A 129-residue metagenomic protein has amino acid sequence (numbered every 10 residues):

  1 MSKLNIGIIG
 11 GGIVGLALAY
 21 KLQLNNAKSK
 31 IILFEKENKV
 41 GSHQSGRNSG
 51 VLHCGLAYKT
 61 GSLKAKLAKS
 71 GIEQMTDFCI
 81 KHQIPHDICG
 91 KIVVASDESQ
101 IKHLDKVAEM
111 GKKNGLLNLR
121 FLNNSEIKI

Functional and structural regions predicted by a protein language model:
M1-V14, I32: Beta1/beta-strand and adjacent pyrophosphate-binding region of the FAD-binding site in flavoprotein oxidoreductases
G11-G12, L16, E37, S125: Structural detector for helix-capping/boundary residues
Q23-R47: Glycine-rich FAD pyrophosphate-binding loop
G46, E126-I129: Flexible hinge/switch segments at interdomain interfaces of large molecular machines
G50-E126: Dinucleotide-binding Rossmann-like beta1-alpha1 core, especially the glycine-rich loop that anchors the ADP
